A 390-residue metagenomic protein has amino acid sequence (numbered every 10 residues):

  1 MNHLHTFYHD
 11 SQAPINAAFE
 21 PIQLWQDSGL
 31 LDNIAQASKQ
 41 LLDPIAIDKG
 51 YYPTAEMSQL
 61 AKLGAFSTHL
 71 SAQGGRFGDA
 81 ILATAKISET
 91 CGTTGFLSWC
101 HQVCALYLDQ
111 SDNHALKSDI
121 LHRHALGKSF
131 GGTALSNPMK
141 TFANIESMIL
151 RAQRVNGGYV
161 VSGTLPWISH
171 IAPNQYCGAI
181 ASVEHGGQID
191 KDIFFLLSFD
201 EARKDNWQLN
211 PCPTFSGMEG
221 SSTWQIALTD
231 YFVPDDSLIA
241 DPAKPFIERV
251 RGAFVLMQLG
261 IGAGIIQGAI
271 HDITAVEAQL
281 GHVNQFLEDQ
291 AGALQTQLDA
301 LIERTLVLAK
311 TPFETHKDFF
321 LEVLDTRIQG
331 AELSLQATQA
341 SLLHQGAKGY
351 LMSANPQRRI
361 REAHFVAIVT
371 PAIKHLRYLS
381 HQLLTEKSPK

Functional and structural regions predicted by a protein language model:
N2-E20: Extended, charge-enriched "interface" segments that sit outside catalytic cores
D43-I47, A278, D299-E332, Q339-L351: C-terminal helix-coil-helix/basic helical segment that borders enzyme active sites and/or dimer interfaces and provides
T54, K62-S118, H122, L126-G127: Internal helix-loop-helix
T68, L126-P138, I180: A short, Trp-centered hydrophobic/proline-enriched beta-strand micro-motif
L150-A152: A structural signal for short hydrophobic beta-strand segments in well-ordered beta-sheet cores
T164-A202: DPxDG-like acidic metal-binding loop motif
P213-D299: Glycine-rich beta->alpha junctions and the first turn(s) of the following alpha-helix
A347-K390: Glycine-rich phosphate/cofactor-binding loops in nucleotide/flavin-utilizing enzymes
